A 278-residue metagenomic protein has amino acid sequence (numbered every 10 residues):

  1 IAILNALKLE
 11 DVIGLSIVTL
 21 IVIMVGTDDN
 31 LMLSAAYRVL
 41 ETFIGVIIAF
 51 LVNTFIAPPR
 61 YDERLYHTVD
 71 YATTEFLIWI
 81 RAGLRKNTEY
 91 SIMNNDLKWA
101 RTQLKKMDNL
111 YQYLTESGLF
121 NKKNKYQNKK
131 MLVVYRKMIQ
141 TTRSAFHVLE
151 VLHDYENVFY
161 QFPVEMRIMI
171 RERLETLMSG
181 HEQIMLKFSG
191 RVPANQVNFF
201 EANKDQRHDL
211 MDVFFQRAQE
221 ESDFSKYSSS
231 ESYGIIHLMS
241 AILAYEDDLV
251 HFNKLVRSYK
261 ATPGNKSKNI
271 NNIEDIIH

Functional and structural regions predicted by a protein language model:
I1-A6, G45-I47, V52-F55, L104-Q112 (+2 more regions): Generic detector of solvent-exposed, compositionally biased contiguous segments
I1-R101: A transmembrane helix-and-boundary motif of multi-pass membrane transporters/channels
L7, I80, L84, T115 (+2 more regions): Structural signal for hydrophobic packing residues in well-ordered secondary-structure cores of soluble enzyme domains
D28, M32, A57, Y61 (+4 more regions): Short amphipathic alpha-helical segments at helix-loop
A57, Y111, T115-N128, G234-V250 (+1 more regions): C-terminal intrinsically disordered extensions
P59-Q161: C-terminal membrane-adjacent module
R136-H278: Soluble C-terminal extramembrane regulatory/interaction domains of multi-pass membrane proteins
